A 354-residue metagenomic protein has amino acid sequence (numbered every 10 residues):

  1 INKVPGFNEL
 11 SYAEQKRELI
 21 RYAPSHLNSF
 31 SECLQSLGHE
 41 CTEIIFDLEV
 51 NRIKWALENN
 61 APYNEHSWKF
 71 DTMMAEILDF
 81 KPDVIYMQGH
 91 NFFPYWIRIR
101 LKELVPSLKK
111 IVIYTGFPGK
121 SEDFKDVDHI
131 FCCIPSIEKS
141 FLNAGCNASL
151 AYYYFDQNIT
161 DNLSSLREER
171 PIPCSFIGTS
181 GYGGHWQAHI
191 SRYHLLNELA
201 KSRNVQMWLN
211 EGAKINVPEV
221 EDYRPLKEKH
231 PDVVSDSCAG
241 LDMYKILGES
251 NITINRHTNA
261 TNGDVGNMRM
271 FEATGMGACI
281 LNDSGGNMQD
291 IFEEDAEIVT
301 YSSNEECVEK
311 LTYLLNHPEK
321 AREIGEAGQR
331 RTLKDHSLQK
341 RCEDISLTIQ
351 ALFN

Functional and structural regions predicted by a protein language model:
I1-A56, H129, C133-F271, G275-M288 (+1 more regions): Nucleotide-sugar donor-binding catalytic core of glycosyltransferases
I1-K110, L347, A351-F353: N-terminal pre-catalytic "stem/leader" segment of glycosyltransferase-like enzymes
L37, N316-L347: A charged, aromatic-enriched C-terminal amphipathic alpha-helix characteristic of glycosyltransferases across folds
E76-L78, D123, K245-I246: Structural alpha-helical scaffold elements that stabilize or flank donor/cofactor-binding regions in carbohydrate
K81, K125-D126, G248-E249: Alpha-helix C-terminal capping/helix-to-coil transition sites in glycosyltransferase folds
M87-F92, Y114-G116, G178-S180, E211: Structural motif
F92-P94, S107-D126: A short, histidine- and acid-enriched strand-loop-helix "catalytic/donor-clamping" loop that lines the nucleotide-sugar
I298-N304, L314-P318: Conserved acidic donor-binding segment of nucleotide-sugar-dependent glycosyltransferases
